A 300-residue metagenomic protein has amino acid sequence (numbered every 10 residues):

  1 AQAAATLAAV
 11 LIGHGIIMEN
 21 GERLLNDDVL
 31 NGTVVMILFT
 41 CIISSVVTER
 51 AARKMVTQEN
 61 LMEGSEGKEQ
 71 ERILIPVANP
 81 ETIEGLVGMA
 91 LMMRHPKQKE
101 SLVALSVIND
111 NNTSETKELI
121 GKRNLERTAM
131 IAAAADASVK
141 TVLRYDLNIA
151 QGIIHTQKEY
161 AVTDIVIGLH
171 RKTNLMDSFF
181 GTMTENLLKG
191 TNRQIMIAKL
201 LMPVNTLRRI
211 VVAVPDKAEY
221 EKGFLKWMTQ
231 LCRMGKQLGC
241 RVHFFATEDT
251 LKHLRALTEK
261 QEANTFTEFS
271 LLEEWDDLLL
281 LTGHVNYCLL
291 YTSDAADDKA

Functional and structural regions predicted by a protein language model:
A1-I75, E81, I120, I167 (+4 more regions): Membrane-interfacial segments at transmembrane helix termini in multi-pass membrane proteins
Q2, F39, A135, T191 (+1 more regions): Single, functionally critical "micro-switch" positions that shape active/binding sites and transmembrane helices
T6, T184, D297: Short, flexible micro-motifs
S45-V46, N186, Q194, A295-A296: Proline-centered helix-kink/hinge sites
K68-L281: Structured cytosolic domains appended to multi-pass membrane proteins
A161-V162, V285-L289: Short acidic/histidine-rich motifs immediately flanking catalytic phosphotransfer sites in two-component signaling
Y291-A300: Conserved small/polar residues in nucleotide/adenosyl-binding loops
